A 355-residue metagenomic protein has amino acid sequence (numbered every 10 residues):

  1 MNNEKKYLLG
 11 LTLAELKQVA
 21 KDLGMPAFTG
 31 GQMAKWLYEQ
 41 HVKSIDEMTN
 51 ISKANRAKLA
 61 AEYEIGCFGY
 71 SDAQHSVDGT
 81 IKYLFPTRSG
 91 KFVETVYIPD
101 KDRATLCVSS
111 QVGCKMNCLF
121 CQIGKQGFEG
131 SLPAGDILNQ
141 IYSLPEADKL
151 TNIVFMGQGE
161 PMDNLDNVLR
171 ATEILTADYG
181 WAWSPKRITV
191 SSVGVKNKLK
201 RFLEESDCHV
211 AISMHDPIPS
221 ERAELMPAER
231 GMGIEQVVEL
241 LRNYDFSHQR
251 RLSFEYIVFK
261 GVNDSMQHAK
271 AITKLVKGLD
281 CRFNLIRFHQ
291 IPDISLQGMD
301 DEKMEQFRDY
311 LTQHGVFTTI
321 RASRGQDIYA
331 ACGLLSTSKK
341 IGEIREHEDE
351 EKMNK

Functional and structural regions predicted by a protein language model:
M1-V93, R242-R250, V258-K355: Auxiliary Fe-S-binding modules of radical SAM enzymes
S76, S109-S110, S191, S213: Short linear Ser/Thr-Pro motifs
I81, V93, A104-V108, M116 (+1 more regions): Generic beta-strand structural signal
S89-I98, D102-R103: P-loop NTP-binding catalytic core
P99-D136: Canonical Radical SAM [4Fe-4S] cluster-binding loop centered on the CxxxCxxC motif and its immediate flanking residues
G135, N139-A147: Ferredoxin-type iron-sulfur electron-transfer modules in oxidoreductases and energy-metabolism complexes
P145-N152, G157-R321: Conserved AdoMet/S-adenosylmethionine-binding subsite of the radical SAM
